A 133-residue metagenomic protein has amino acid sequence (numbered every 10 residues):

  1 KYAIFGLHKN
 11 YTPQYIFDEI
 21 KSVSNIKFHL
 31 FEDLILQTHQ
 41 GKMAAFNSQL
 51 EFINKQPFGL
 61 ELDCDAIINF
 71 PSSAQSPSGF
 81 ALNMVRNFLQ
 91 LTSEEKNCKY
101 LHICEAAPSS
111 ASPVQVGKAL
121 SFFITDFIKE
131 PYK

Functional and structural regions predicted by a protein language model:
A3-F5, Y15, E19, V23-K133: Catalytic cores of soluble, metal-dependent hydrolases
H8: Residues in the short beta-alpha loop(s) of Rossmann-like NAD(P)-binding domains
Y11-P13: Conserved ATP-utilizing enzyme core subdomain
